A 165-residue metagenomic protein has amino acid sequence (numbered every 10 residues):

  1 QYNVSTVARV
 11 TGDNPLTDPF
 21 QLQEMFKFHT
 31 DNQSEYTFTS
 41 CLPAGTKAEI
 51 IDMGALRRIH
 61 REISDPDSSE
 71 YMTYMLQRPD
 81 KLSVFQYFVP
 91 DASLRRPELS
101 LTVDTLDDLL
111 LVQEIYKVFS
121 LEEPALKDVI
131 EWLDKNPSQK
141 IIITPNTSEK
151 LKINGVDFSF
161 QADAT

Functional and structural regions predicted by a protein language model:
Q1, F28-D31, E62, E114-V118 (+1 more regions): Residues within well-ordered alpha-helical secondary structure of globular protein domains
Y2, N14-P43: Conserved donor-nucleotide/metal-binding helix-loop-beta segment in metal-dependent transferases, i.e., the alpha-helix
V7-A8: Short aromatic/hydrophobic "clamp" motif used to bind/position activated sugar donors
F20, G54, L106-D107: Cytosolic histidine kinase catalytic core of two-component systems
E24-E35, D52-S68, M75-R78: Basic phosphate/pyrophosphate-binding loop/patch that engages nucleotide-derived ligands
A44-G45, R95: Short acidic/glycine-enriched loop/turn segments that link adjacent beta-strands
T46-I51, S100-V103: Short glycine- and hydrophobic/aromatic-rich loop-to-beta-strand nucleating segment in the catalytic cores
Y74-T165: Conserved alpha/beta core of the MobA/IspD/sugar-nucleotide pyrophosphorylase nucleotidyltransferase superfamily
